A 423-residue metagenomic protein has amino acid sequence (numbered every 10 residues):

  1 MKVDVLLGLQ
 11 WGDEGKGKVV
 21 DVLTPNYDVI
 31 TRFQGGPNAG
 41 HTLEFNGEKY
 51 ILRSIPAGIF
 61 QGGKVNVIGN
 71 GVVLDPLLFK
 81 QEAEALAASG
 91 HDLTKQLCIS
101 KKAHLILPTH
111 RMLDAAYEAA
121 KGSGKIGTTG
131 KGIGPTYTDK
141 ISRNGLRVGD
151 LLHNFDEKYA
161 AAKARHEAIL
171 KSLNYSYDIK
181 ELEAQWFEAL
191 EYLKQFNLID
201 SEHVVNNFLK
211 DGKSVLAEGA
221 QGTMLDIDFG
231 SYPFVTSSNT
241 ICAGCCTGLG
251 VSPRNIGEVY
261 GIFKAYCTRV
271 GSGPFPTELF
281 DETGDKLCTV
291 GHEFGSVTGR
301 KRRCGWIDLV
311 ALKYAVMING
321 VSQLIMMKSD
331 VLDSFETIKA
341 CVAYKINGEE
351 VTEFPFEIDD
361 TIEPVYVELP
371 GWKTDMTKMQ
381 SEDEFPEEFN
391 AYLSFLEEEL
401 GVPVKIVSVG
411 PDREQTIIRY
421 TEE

Functional and structural regions predicted by a protein language model:
M1-E423: Non-transmembrane, aqueous-exposed alpha-helical and coiled segments at domain scale
